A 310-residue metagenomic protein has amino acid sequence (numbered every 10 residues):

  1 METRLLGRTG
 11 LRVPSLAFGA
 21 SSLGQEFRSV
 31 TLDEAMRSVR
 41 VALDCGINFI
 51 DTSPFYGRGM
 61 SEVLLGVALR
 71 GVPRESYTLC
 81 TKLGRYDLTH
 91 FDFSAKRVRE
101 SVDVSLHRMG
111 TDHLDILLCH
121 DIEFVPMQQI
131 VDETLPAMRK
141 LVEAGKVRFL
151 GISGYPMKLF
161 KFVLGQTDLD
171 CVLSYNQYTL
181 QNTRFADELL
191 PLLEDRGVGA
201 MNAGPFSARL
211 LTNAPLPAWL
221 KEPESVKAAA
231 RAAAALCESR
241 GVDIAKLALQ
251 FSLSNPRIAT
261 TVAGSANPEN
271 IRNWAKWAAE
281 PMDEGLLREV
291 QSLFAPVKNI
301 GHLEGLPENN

Functional and structural regions predicted by a protein language model:
M1-Y77: N-terminal binding-site loop/beta-alpha segment at the start of enzyme catalytic domains that lines or forms
L6, F18, A35, I50 (+11 more regions): Conserved, mostly hydrophobic/aromatic
L11-L16, G46-N48, P73-Y77, T111-D115 (+4 more regions): Short, well-ordered coil/turn segments that N-cap beta-strands
S22-F27, Y86-F91, I122-V125, L211-N213: A short acidic, helix-capping loop that chelates divalent metal ions and anchors anionic groups
F27-S29, S53-E62, D87-T89, V125-Q128 (+1 more regions): Acidic-and-aromatic substrate-binding clefts and catalytic sites of carbohydrate-active enzymes
S29-A42, F93-M109, P156-F162: Short, acidic/polar
L106-V125: Active-site groove signature of glycoside hydrolases
I122-L303, P307-N310: Beta/alpha (TIM)-barrel catalytic core signal, keyed to glycine-rich beta->alpha loops juxtaposed to Asp/Glu that bind
